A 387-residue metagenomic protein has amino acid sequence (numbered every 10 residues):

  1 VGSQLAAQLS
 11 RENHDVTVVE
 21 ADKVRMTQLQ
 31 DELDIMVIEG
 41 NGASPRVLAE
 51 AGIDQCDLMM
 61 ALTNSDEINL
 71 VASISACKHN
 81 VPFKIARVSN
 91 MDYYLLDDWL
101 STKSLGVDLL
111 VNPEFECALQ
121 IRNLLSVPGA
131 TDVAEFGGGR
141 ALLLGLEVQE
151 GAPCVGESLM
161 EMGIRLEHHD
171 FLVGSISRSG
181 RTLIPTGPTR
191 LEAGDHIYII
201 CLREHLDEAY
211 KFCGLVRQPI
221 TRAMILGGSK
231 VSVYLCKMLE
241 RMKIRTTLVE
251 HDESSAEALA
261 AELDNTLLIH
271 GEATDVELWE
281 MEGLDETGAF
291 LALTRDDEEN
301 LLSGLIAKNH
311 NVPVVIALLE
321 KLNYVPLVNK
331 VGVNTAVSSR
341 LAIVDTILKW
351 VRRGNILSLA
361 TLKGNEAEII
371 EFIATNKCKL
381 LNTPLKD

Functional and structural regions predicted by a protein language model:
V1-D387: Cytosolic regulatory regions of ion transport systems
